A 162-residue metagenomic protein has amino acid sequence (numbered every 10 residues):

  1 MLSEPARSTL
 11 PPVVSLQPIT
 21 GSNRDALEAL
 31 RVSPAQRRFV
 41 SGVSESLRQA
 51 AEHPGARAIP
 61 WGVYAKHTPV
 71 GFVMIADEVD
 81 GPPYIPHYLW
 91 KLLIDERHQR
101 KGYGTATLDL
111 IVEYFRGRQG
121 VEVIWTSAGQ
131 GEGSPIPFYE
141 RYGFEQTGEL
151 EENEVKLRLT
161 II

Functional and structural regions predicted by a protein language model:
L2-S8, E151-I162: Terminal substrate-recognition subdomain of acyl/acetyltransferases
T9-W90, D95-R97, L108-L110, Y114-F115 (+1 more regions): Acetyl-CoA-dependent GNAT
L89-L92, I124-A128: Conserved hydrophobic beta-strand within the GNAT/NAT acetyltransferase core sheet that lines the active-site cleft
D95-R97, K101, Q130-G131: Active-site acidic-Proline motif in GNAT/NAT acetyltransferases
G102, Q119-G120, G143: Short glycine-rich hinge loops at helix-strand junctions in the catalytic core of two-component histidine kinases
T105, Q130-G148: Conserved active-site alpha-helix within GNAT-family acetyltransferase domains
F115-S127: Conserved GNAT acetyl-CoA-binding A-motif
W125-I136, E152-E154, I162: Conserved beta-strand-loop-alpha-helix junction that forms the acyl-donor binding cleft
